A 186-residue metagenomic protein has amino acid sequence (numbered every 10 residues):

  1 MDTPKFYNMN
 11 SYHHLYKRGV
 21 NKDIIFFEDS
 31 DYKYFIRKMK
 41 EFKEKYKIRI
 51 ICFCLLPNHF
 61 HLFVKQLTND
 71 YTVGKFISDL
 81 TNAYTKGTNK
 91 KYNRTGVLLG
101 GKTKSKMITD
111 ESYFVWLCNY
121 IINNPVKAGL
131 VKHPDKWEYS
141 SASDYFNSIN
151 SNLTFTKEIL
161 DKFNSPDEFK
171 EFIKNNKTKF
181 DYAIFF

Functional and structural regions predicted by a protein language model:
M1-I51, L56, Q66-F186: Short Pro-Cys-Gly-centered "Cys-loop" motif that presents a nucleophilic cysteine in a tight turn
F63: Conserved protein-kinase catalytic-loop segment immediately C-terminal to the catalytic Asp of the HRD motif
